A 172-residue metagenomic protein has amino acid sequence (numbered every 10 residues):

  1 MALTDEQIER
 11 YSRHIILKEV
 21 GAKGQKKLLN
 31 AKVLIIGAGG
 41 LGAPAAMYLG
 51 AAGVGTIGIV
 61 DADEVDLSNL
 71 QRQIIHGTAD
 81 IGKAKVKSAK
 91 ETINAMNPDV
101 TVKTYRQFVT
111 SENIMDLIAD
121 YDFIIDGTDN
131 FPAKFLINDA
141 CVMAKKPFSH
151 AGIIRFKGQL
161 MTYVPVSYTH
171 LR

Functional and structural regions predicted by a protein language model:
M1-L34: N-terminal charged helix/coil linker that caps or initiates catalytic domains
L41: Hydrophobic/small residue at the entry helix of a nucleotide-binding pocket
A45-G50: N-terminal Rossmann-like FAD-binding beta1-loop-alpha1 element of flavoenzymes
A52-T56: Conserved S-adenosyl-L-methionine
E64-M96: Glycine-rich phosphate-binding loop and adjoining beta1-alpha1-beta2 segment of Rossmann-like nucleotide-binding folds
A84-F123, G127-K134: A structured beta-alpha segment of the ubiquitous adenosine-cofactor-binding alpha/beta core
I124-Q159: ADP-ribose/adenylate-binding Rossmann-like module
T169-H170: Conserved small/polar residues in nucleotide/adenosyl-binding loops
